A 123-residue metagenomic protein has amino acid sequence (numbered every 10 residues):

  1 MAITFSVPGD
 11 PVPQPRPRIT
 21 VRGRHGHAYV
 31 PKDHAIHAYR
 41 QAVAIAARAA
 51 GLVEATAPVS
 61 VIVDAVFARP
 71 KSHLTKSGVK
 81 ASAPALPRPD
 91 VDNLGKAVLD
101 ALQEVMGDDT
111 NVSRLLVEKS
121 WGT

Functional and structural regions predicted by a protein language model:
M1-T123: Acidic, proline/glycine-enriched N-terminal capping motif
